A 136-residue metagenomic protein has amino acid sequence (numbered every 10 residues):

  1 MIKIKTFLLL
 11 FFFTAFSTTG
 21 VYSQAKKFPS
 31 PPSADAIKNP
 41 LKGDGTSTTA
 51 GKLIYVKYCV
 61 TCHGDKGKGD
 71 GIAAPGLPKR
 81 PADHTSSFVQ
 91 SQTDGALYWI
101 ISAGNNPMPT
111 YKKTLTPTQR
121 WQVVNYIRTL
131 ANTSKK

Functional and structural regions predicted by a protein language model:
M1-L8: Bacterial N-terminal signal peptides that target proteins for export
L9-S17: Bacterial N-terminal signal peptides
T18-S23: Sec/Tat signal peptide C-region and signal peptidase I cleavage site
A25-I54: Electrostatic cytochrome c docking/interface patches
L41-K42, T48, K68-A96: Gly/Gly-Pro-rich "capping" loops immediately C-terminal to redox-active cysteine motifs in periplasmic/lumenal
G45-K68, A74, S102-A103: Sequence/structural segment immediately N-terminal to covalent heme-attachment motifs in c-type and related
C59-C62, L97, V123: Hydrophobic packing within well-folded, soluble alpha/beta domains
W99-S102, N106, K112-K136: C-terminal capping alpha-helices of c-type cytochrome domains
